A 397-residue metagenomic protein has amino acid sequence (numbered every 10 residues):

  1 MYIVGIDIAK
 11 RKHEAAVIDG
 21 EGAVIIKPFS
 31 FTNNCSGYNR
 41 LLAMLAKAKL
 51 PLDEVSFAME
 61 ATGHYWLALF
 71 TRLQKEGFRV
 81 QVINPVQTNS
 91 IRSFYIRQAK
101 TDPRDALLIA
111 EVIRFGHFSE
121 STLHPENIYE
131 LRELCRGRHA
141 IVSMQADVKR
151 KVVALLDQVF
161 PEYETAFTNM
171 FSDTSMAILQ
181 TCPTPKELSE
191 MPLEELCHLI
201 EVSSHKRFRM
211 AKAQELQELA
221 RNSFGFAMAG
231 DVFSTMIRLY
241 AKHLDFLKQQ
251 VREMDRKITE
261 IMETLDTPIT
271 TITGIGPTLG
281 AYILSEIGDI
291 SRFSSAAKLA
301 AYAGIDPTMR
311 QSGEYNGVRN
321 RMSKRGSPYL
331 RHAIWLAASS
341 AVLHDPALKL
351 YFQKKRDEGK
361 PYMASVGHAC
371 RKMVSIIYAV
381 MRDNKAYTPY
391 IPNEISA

Functional and structural regions predicted by a protein language model:
M1-A397: A detector of single, family-specific signature residues that are central to catalytic or substrate-handling motifs
